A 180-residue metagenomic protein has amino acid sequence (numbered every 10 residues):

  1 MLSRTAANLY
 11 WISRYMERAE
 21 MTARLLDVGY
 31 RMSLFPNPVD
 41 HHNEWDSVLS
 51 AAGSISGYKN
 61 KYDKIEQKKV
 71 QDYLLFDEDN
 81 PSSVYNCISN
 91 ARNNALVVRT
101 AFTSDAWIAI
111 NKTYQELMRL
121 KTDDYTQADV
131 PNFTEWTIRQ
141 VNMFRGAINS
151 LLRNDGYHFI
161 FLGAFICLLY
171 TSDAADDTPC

Functional and structural regions predicted by a protein language model:
M1-D173: Alpha-helical transmembrane segments and their helix-helix packing motifs
D173-C180: Single conserved hydrophobic/aromatic residue that forms the stacking wall/gate of nucleotide- or nucleobase-binding
